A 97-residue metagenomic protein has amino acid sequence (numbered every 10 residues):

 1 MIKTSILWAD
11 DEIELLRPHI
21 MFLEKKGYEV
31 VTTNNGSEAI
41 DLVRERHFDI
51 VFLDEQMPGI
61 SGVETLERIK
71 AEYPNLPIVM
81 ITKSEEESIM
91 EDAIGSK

Functional and structural regions predicted by a protein language model:
M1-S5: Non-catalytic signal-transmission and effector/linker regions of two-component phosphorelay proteins
I13-V31: Two-component/phosphorelay signaling modules centered on CheY-like receiver
N34-E38, S61-E64: Acidic catalytic/metal-coordinating carboxylates
D41, V63-Y73: Short amphipathic alpha-helix used as the core "switch/output" element in two-component signaling
R46-F52: Active-site beta3 strand of CheY-like receiver
M57: Receiver (REC) domain active-site loop signature in two-component systems and cognate sites in sensor histidine kinases
E64, E85-K97: Alpha4 helix (beta4-alpha4-beta5 surface) of REC/receiver domains from two-component response regulators
